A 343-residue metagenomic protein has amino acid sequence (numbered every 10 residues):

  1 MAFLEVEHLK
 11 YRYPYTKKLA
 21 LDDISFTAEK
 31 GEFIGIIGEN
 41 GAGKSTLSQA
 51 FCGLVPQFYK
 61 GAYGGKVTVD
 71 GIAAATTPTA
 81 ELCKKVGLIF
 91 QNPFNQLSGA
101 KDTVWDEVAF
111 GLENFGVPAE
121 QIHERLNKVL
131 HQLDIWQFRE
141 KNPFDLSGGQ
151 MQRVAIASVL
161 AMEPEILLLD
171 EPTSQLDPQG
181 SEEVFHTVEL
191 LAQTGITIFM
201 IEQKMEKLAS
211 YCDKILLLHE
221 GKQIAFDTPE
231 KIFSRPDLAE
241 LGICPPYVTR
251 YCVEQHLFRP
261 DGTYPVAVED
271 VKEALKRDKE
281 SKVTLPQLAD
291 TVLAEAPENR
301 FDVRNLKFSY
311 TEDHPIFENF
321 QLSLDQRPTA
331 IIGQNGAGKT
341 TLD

Functional and structural regions predicted by a protein language model:
I37-E39, I332-Q334: The feature captures the beta-strand-to-loop junction immediately N-terminal to the Walker
A109, E113, E120-F138: Conserved ABC ATPase "signature" region
N142-L146, Q150: Conserved ABC ATPase signature
E163: Conserved catalytic motifs of ABC-family nucleotide-binding domains
L167-D170: Catalytic Walker B motif of ABC-type/P-loop ATPase nucleotide-binding domains
E202-Q203: H-loop/switch region of ABC-family ATPase nucleotide-binding domains
K222-T249: Conserved beta-strand-loop-alpha-helix hinge in the C-terminal portion of ABC ATPase nucleotide-binding domains
